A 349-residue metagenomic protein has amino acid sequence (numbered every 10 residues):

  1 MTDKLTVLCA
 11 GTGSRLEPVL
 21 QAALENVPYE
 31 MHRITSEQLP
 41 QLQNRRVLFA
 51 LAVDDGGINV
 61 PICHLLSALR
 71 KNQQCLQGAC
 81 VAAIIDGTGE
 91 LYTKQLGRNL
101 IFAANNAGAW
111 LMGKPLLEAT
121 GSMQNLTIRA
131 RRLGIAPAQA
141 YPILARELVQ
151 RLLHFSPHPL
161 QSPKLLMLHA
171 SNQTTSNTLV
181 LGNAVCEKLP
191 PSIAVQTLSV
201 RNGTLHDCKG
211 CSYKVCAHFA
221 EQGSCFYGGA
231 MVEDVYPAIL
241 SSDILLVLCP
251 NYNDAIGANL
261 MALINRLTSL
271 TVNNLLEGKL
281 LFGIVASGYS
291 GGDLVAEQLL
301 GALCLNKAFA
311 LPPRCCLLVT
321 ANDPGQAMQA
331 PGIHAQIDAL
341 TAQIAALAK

Functional and structural regions predicted by a protein language model:
T2-I193, Y236, L240-S241, C249 (+1 more regions): FMN-binding flavodoxin-like domain, especially the glycine-rich phosphate-binding loop
A170-T175, T197-H206, Y213: Extended, H/D-rich, highly charged conserved domains that either
L198-S199, V247-C249: Short, conserved beta-strand edge motifs with alternating hydrophobic and charged residues
G203-Y236: Cysteine-cluster motifs in flexible loop/terminal segments that predominantly coordinate metals
M231, S241-I244: Flexible loop/N-cap segments at domain edges
